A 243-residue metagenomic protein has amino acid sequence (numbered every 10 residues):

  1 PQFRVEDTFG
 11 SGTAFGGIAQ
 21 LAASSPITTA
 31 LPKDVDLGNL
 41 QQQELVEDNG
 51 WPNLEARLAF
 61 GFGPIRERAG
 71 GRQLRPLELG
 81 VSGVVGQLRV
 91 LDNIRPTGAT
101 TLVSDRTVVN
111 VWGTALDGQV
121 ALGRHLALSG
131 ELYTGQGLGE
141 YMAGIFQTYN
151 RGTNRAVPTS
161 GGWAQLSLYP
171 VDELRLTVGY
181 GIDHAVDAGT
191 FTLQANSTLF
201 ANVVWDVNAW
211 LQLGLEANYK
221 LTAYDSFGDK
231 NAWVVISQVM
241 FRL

Functional and structural regions predicted by a protein language model:
P1-R95: Aromatic- and glycine-enriched pocket-lining scaffold segments that form the walls of small-molecule binding clefts
D7-F9, F60-F62, V120-L122, L168 (+3 more regions): Residue-level signature of outer-membrane beta-barrel architecture
S11-A19, I65-A69, H125-L128, D172-L176 (+1 more regions): Repeated loop/turn-to-beta-strand initiation elements of outer-membrane beta-barrel proteins
D48, A188-Q194, Y224-K230: Solvent-exposed loop/turn segments connecting transmembrane beta-strands in outer-membrane beta-barrel proteins
A56, N231-L243: Outer-membrane beta-barrel "beta-signal"
A56-L193: Detector for outer-membrane/organellar transmembrane beta-barrel domains, recognizing the amphipathic beta-strand
Q136-M142, A217-K230: Outer-membrane beta-barrel translocator/channel fold
L174, V178-G179, V186, L193-Y219: Extracellular low-complexity, Gly/Ser/Thr-rich intrinsically disordered linkers and protease-sensitive activation/hinge
